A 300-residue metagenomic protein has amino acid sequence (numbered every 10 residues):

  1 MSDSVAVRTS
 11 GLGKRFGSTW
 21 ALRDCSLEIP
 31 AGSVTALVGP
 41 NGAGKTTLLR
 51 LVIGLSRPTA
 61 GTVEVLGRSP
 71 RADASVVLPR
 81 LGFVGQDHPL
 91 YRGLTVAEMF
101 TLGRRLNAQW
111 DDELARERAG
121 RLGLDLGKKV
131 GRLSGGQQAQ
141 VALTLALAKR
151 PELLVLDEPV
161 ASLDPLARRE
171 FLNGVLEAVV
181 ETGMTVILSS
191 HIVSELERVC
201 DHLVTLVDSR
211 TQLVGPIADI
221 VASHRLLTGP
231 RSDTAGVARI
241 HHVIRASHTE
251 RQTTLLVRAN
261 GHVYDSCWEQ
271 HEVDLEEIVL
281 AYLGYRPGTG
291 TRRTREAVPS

Functional and structural regions predicted by a protein language model:
V38-P40: The feature captures the beta-strand-to-loop junction immediately N-terminal to the Walker
I53: Helix-to-loop junction immediately C-terminal to a conserved catalytic motif
G61-A72, V76-V77: Conserved ABC transporter NBD signature motif
G85-V141: ABC-family P-loop ATPase nucleotide-binding domains
L154-E158, L163: Catalytic Walker B motif of ABC-type/P-loop ATPase nucleotide-binding domains
F171-V257: ABC transporter nucleotide-binding domain
